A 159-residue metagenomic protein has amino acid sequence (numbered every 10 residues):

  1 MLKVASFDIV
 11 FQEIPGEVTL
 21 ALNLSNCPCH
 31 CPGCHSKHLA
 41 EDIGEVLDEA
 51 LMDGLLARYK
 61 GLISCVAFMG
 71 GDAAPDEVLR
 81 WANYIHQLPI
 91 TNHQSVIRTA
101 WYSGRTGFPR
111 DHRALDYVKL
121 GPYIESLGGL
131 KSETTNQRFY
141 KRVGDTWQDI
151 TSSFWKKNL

Functional and structural regions predicted by a protein language model:
M1-N23, P28, S36-E41: N-terminal [4Fe-4S]-dependent radical SAM core
C31: Short cysteine-rich clusters marking metal-coordination/redox-active sites
S36-L47, G61-D76, V96-F108, Y117-R142: Core AdoMet radical
L55, Y84-P89: Catalytic-core regions built around general acid/base machinery
D76-I85: N-terminal active-site wall of soluble small-molecule enzyme domains
Q87-I97: Short, basic, low-complexity termini and linkers enriched in Ser/Thr/Gly/Pro that act as targeting/leader peptides
V143-L159: Charged phosphate-binding loop/patch that engages nucleotide di/tri-phosphates or the phosphate backbone of nucleic
